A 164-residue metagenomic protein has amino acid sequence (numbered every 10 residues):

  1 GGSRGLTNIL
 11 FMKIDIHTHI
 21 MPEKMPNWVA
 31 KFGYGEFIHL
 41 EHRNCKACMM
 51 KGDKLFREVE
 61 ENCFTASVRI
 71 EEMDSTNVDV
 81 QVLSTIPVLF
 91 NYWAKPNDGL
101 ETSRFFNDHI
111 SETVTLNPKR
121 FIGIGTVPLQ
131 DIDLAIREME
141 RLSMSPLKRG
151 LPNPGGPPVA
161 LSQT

Functional and structural regions predicted by a protein language model:
T7-T164: Helix-coil boundary/capping segments in enzymes
